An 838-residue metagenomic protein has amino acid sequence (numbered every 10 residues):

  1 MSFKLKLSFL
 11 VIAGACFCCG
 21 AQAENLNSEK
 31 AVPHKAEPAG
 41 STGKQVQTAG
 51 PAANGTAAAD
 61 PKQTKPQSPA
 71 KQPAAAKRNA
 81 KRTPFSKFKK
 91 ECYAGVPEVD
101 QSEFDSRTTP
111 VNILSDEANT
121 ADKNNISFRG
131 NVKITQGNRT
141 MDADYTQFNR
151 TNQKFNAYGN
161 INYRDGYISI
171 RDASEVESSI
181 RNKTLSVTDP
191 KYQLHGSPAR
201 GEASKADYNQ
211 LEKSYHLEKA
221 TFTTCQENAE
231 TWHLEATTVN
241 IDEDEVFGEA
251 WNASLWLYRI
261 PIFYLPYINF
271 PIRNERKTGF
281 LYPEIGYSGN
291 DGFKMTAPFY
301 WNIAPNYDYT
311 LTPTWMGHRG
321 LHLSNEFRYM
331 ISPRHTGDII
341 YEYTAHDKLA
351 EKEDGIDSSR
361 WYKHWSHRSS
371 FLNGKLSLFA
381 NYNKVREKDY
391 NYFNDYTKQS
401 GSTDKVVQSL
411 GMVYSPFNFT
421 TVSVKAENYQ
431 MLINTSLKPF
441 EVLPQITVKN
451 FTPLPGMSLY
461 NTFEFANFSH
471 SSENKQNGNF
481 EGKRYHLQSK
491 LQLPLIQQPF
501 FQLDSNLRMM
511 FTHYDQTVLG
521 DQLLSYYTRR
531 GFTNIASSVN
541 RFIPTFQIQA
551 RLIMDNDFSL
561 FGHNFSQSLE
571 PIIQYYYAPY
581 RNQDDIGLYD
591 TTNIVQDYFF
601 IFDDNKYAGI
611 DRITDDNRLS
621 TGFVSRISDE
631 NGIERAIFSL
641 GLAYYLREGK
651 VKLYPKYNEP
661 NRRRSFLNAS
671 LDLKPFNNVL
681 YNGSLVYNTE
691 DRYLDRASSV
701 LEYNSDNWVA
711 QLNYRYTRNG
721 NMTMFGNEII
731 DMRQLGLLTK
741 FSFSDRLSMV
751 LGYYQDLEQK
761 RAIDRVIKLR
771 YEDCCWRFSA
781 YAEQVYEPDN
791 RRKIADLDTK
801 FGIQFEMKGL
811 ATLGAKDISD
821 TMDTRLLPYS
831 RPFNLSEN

Functional and structural regions predicted by a protein language model:
S2-A21: Gram-negative bacterial Sec-dependent N-terminal signal peptides
K6-S8, V32, E37, V46 (+10 more regions): Small/flexible residues
S8-F9, E29, G43, Y598: Low-complexity, intrinsically disordered short peptide segments enriched in small/polar/basic residues
F17-C19, G55, G531: Short, flexible coil/linker elements and helix-boundary hinge sites characteristic of intrinsically disordered
E24-E218, H233-N252, L311: N-terminal amphipathic/hydrophobic interface segments
F88, N162, I168-T188, Y192-F222 (+2 more regions): Outer-membrane beta-barrel proteins and related beta-barrel translocases across Gram-negative bacteria
